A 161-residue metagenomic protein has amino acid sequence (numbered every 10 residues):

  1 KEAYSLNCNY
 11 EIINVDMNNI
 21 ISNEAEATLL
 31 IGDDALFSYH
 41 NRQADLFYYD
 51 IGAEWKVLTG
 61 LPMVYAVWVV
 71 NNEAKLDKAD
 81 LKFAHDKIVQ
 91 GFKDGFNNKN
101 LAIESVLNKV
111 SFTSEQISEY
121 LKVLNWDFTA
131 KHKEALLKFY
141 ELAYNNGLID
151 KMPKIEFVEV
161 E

Functional and structural regions predicted by a protein language model:
K1-C8: A basic- and aromatic-enriched beta-loop-alpha substructure that forms the phosphate/nucleotide- and DNA/RNA-contacting
C8, S114, D150-K151: Residue-level detector of short coil/turn "hinge" positions at structural boundaries
N9-I13, I155-V158: General small-molecule cofactor/ligand-binding pocket signal
I13-S105: Pocket-lining segment of extracytoplasmic ligand-binding domains
Y49, A53, A66-W68, E119 (+3 more regions): Flexible, active-site-adjacent loop/turn segments at secondary-structure boundaries
L76-L142: Secondary-structure end/capping motifs
Y144-E161: Long, low-complexity C-terminal extensions of enzymes
